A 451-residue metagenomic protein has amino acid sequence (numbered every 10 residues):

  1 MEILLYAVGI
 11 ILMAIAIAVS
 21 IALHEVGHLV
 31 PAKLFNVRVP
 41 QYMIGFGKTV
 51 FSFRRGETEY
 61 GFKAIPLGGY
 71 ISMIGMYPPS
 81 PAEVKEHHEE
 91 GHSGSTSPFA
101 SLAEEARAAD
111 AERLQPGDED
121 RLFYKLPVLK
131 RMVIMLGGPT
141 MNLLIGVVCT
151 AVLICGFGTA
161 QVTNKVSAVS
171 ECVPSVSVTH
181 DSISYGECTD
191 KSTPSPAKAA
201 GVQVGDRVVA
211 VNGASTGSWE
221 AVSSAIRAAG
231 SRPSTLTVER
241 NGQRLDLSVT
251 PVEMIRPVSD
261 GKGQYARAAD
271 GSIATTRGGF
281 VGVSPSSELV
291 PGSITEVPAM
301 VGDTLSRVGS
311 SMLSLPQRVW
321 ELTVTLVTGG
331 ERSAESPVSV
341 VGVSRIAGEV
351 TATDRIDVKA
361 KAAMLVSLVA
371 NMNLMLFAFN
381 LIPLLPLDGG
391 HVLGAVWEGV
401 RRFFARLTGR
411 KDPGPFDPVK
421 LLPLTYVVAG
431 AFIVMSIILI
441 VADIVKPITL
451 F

Functional and structural regions predicted by a protein language model:
L4-L114, D118, M372, L376-R406: Small-residue-rich helix-interface/hinge motifs
H24, F62, A197, G205-V208 (+9 more regions): Terminal peptide-recognition signature
L34, G69, M76, H92-V178 (+2 more regions): Internal alpha-helical transmembrane segments
P79-S95, V162, E335-V350, I437-F451: Hydrophobic alpha-helical transmembrane segments and immediately flanking/interface helices in integral membrane
D118-L126, S170-P174, S184, R256-F377 (+2 more regions): Functional transmembrane alpha-helices
T189-W219: Conserved PDZ fold ligand-binding element
Q203, V209-A210, A221-T276: PDZ-domain C-terminal substructure recognizer with occasional recognition of PDZ-binding tails
L421-D443: Final/C-terminal transmembrane alpha-helix of multipass membrane proteins
